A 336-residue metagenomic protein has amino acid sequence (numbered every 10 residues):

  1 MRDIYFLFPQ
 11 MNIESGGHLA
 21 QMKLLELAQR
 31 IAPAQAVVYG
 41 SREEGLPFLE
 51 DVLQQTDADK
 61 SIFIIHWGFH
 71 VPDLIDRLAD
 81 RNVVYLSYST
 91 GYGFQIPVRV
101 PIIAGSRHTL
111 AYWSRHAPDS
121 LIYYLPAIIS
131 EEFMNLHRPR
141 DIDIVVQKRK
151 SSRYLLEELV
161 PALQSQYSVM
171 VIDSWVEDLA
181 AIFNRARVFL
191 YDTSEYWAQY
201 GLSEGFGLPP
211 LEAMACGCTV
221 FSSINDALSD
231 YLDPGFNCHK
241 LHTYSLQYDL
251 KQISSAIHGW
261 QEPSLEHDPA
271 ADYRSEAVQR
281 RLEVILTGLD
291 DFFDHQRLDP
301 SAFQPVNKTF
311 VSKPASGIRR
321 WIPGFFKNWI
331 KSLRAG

Functional and structural regions predicted by a protein language model:
M1-W67, C218-L228, P234-K251, E262 (+5 more regions): N-terminal pre-catalytic "stem/leader" segment of glycosyltransferase-like enzymes
Q55-D57, Q95-I96, A181-I182: Structural alpha-helical scaffold elements that stabilize or flank donor/cofactor-binding regions in carbohydrate
W67-V160, P300-S301: Catalytic core of nucleotide-activated saccharide and alditol-phosphate transferases
M170-R185, Y196: Conserved active-site histidine-acidic residue motif and adjacent donor-binding/catalytic loop of glycosyltransferases
A180, L208-A215, S229-D230: Short alpha-helical segment that forms part of, or immediately flanks, the ligand-binding pocket in carbohydrate-active
N184-Y200, C218: Acidic donor-binding loop of glycosyltransferase active sites
T193-G207, N225, S229-D230: Nucleotide-sugar-dependent
G259-E276: A short, well-ordered alpha-helix in the C-terminal region of glycosyltransferases
